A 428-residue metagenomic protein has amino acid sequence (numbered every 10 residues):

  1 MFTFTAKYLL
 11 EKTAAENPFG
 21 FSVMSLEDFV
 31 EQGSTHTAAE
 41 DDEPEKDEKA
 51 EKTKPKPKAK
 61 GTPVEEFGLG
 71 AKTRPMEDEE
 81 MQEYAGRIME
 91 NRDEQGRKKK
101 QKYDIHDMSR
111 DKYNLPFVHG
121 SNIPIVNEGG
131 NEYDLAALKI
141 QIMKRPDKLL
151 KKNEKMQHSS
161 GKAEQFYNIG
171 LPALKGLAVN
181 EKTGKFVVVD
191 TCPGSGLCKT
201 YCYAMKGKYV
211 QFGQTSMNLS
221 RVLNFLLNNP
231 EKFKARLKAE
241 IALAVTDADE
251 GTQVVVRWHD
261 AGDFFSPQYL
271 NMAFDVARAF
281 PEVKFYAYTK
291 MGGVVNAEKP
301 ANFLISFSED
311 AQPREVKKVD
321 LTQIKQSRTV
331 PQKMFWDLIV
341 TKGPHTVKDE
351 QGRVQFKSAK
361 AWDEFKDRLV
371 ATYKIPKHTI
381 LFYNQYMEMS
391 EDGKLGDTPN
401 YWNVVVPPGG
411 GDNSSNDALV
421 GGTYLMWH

Functional and structural regions predicted by a protein language model:
M1-E16, L26-F29: Short, intrinsically disordered N-terminal pre-domain segments
T3, P18-G20, S25, K46 (+1 more regions): N-terminal leader/targeting and assembly helices and adjacent pre-domain segments
E11, F21, L26, A38 (+1 more regions): Class I S-adenosyl-L-methionine
K12, N17, H36, K52 (+2 more regions): Asparagine/serine/threonine-enriched low-complexity, disordered tracts, especially those forming N-linked glycosylation
A38-F67, E79: Acidic, proline-/serine-/threonine-rich low-complexity intrinsically disordered repeat tracts
